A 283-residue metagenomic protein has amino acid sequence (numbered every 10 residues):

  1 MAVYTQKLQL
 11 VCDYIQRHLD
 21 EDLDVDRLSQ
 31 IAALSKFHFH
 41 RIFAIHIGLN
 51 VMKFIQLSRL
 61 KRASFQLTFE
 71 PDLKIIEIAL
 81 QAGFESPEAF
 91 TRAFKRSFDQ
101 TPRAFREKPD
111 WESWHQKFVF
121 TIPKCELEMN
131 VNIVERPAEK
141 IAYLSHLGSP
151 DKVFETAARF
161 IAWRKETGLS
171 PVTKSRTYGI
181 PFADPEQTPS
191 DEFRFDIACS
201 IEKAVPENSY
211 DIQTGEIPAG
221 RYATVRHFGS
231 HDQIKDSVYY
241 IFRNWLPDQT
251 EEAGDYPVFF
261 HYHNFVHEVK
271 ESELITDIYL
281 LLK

Functional and structural regions predicted by a protein language model:
M1, D22, H146-P150: Short, N-terminal intrinsically disordered low-complexity segments that are rich in Pro/Gly and polar/charged residues
M1-K7, L49-S58: Short, Lys/Arg-enriched anionic-surface-contact patches
V3-Y4, A32, L67, I133: Residue-level marker of regulatory loop/turn positions in helix-turn-helix DNA-binding domains and in histidine
Y4, A33, H38, Q56-R59 (+2 more regions): Short alpha-helical segments used as structural interaction elements across diverse proteins
K7, C12-Y14, I55, S64 (+1 more regions): Generic alpha-helical hydrophobic packing signal
K7-N50, F69-E85: DNA-binding recognition helix and immediately preceding turn/loop of helix-turn-helix/winged-helix domains
I42-I45, N50-K53, K61, F65-I76 (+2 more regions): A solvent-exposed interaction/effector surface
